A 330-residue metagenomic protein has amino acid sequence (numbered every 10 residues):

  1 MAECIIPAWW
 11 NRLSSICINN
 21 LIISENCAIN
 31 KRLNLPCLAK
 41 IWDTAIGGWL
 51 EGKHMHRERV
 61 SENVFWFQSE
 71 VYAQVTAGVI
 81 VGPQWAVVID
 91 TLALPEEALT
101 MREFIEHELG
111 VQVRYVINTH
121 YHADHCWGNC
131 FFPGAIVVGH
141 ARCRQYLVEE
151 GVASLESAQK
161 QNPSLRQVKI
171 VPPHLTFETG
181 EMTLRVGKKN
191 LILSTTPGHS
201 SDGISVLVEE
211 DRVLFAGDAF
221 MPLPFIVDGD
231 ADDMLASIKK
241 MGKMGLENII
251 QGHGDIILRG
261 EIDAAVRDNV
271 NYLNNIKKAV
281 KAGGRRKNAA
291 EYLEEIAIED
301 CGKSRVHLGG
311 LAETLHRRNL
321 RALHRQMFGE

Functional and structural regions predicted by a protein language model:
A2-N11, C17: Extreme N-terminal basic, low-complexity initiation segments that serve as generic localization/processing leaders
S14-S15, S24: Serine residues within intrinsically disordered or low-complexity segments
I18-N19, C27-W85: Zn-dependent metallo-beta-lactamase
K40-D43, K243-M244, L258-E330: Accessory terminal helices/loops
H56-E103, S205-D218: Conserved beta-strand hairpin/beta-sheet module of binuclear metal-dependent hydrolase folds, prominently
N63, I80, D90, I105 (+8 more regions): Divalent metal-coordination and catalytic microenvironments
A86, A93-P95, T183, N190-K278: Metallo-beta-lactamase
E97-L99, E103-T183: Active-site HxH/HxHxD metal-binding segment of metal-dependent hydrolases
